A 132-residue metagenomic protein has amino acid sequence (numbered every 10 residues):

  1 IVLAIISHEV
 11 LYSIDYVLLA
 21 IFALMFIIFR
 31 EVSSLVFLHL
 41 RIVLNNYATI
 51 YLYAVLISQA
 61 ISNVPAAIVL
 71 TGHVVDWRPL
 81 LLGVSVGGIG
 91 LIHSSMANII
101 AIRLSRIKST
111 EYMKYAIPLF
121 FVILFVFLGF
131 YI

Functional and structural regions predicted by a protein language model:
I1-V75: Transmembrane helical segments that form the transport core of multi-pass membrane transport proteins
Y53-I132: C-terminal transmembrane helix pair
